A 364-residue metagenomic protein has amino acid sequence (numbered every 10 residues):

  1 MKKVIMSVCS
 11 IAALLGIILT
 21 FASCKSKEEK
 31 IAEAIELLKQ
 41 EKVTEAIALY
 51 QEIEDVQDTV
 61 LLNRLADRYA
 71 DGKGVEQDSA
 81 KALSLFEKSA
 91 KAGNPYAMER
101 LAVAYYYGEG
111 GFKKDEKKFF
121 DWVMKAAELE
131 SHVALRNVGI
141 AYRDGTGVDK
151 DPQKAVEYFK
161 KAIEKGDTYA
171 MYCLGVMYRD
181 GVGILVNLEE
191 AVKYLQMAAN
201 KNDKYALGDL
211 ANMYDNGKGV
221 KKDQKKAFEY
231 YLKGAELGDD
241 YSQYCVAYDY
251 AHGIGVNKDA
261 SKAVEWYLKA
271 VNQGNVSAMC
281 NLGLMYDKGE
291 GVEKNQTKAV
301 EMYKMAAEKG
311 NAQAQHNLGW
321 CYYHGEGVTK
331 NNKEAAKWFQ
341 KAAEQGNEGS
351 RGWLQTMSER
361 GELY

Functional and structural regions predicted by a protein language model:
M1-I11: Bacterial N-terminal signal peptides that target proteins for export
T20-S23: C-terminal motif of bacterial Sec signal peptides marking the signal peptidase cleavage site
K25, V56-D58, D71-K73, K91-P95 (+17 more regions): Short helix-capping/linker turns of helical repeat alpha-solenoids
E36-L37, L62-D71, R100-Y107, F112 (+8 more regions): Hydrophobic face of amphipathic alpha-helices that form TPR/SEL1-like repeat modules and related alpha-solenoid
K341-Y364: Terminal, low-structured helical/coil segments at or just beyond the last alpha-helical repeat
